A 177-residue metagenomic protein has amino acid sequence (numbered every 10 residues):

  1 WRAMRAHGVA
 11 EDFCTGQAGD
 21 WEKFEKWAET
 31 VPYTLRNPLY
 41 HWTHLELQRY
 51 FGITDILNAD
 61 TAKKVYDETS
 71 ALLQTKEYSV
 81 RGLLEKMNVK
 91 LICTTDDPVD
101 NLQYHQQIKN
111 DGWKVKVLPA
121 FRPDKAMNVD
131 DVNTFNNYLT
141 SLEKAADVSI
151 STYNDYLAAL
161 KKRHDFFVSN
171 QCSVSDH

Functional and structural regions predicted by a protein language model:
W1-H177: Metal-cofactor-binding active-site regions of metalloenzymes
